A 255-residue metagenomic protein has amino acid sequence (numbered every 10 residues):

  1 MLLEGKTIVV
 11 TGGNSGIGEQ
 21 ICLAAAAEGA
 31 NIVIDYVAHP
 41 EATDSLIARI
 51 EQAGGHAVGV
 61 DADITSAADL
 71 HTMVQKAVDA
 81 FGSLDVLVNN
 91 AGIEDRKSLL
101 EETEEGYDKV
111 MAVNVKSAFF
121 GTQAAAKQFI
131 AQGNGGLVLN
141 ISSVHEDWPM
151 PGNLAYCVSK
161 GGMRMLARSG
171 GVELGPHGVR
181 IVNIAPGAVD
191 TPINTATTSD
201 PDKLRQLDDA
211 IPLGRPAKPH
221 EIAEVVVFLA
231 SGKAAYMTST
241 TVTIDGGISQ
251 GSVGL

Functional and structural regions predicted by a protein language model:
T7, N14-S15: Conserved glycine-rich cofactor-binding loop
S98-L99, T103-D108, K203, L207: Substrate-binding pocket helix/loop in short-chain dehydrogenase/reductase
L100, W148-L154, P176, G214 (+1 more regions): Active-site loop immediately N-terminal to the catalytic Tyr-X3-Lys motif of short-chain dehydrogenase/reductase
T122, S159, A167: Active-site helix of classical SDR
K127, V172-P176, A235: Alpha-helical segment proximal to the catalytic Tyr-Lys
S143: Residue(s) in the substrate-gating loop at a strand-loop-helix junction that position the organic substrate next
W148, V227, T238-L255: Short C-terminal tail/terminal secondary-structure segment of NAD(P)H-dependent dehydrogenase/reductase domains
